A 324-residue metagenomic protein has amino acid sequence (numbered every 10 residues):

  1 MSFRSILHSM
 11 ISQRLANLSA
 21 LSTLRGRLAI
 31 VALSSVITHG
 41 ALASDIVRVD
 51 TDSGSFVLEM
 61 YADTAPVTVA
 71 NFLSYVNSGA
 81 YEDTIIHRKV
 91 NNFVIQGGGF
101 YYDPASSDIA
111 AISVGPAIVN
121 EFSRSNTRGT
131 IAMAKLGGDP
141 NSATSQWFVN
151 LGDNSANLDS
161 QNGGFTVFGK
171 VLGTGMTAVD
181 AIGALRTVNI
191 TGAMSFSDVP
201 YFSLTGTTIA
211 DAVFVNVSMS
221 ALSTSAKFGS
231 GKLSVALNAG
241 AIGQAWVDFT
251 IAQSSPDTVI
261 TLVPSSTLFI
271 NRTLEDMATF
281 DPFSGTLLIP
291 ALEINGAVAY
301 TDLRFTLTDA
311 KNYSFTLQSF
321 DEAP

Functional and structural regions predicted by a protein language model:
M1-T23: N-terminal secretory signal peptides that target proteins for export/translocation
R27-T38: Bacterial N-terminal signal peptides
A41-P324: Cyclophilin-like peptidyl-prolyl cis-trans isomerases
